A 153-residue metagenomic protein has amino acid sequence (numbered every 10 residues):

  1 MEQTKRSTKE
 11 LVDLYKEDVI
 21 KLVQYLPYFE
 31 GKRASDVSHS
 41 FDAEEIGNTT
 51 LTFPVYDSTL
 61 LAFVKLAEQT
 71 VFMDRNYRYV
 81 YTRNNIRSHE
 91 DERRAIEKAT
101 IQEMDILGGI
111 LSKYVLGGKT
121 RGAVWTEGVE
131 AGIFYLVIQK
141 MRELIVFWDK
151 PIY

Functional and structural regions predicted by a protein language model:
E2-K5, I46, E90, R94 (+1 more regions): A near-ubiquitous, low-amplitude feature marking generic local secondary-structure context
E2-Y77, V129: Short terminal alpha-helical segments
Y15, I96-G117: Short amphipathic alpha-helical heptad-repeat segments
P54, E68-F72, K98-I101, E143-V146: Alpha-helix capping and inter-helical loop/turn segments
V55, T59-A62, T100-I106, I133 (+1 more regions): Structural recognition of alpha-solenoid helical scaffolds
L60, Q69-M73, Y77-N85, I133-L144: Repeat-associated, polar segments at repeat-unit boundaries in modular proteins
T82-Q102: N-terminal acidic leader/helix
G109-Y153: Amphipathic alpha-helical binding modules
